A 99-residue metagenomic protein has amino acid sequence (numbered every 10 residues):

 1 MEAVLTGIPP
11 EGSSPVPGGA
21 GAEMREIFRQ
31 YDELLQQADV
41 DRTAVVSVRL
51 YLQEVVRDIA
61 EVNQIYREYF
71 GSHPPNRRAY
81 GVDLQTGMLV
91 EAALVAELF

Functional and structural regions predicted by a protein language model:
M1-F99: Short, polar/acidic, helix-capping and beta-turn segments at strand->helix junctions that line the mouths
